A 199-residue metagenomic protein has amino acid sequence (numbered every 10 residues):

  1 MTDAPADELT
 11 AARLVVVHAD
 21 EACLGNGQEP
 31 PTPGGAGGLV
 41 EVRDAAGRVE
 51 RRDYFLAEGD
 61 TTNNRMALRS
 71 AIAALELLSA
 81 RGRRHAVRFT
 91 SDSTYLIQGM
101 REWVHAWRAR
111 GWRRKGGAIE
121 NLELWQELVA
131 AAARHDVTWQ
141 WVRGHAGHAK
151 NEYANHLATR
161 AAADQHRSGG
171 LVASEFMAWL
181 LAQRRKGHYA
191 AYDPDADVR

Functional and structural regions predicted by a protein language model:
T2-R65, E76-L77, K186, A191-R199: RNase H-like nuclease fold core
C23-E29, P33, I72-E152: RNase H catalytic domain
G27, D136, Q165-G170, H188: Residue-level signal for secondary-structure boundary elements
A67, A71: Short, conserved alpha-helix that lines the donor NDP-sugar binding/gating region of sugar-transfer enzymes
A118, T159-F176: Acidic, His- and aromatic-enriched active-site or binding-groove loops in soluble protein domains that engage sugars
A149-A163: Short, electropositive alpha-helical surface patch
A173-R185: A short, charged, Gly/Pro-tolerant segment at domain boundaries
